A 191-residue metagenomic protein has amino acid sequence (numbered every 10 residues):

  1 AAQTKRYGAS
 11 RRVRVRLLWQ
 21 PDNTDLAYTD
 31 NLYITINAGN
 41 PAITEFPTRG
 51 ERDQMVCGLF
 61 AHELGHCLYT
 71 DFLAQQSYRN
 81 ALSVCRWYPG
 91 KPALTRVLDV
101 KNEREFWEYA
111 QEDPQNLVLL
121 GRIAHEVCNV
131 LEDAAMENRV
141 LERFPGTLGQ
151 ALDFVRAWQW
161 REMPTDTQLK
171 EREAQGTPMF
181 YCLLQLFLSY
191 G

Functional and structural regions predicted by a protein language model:
A1-G191: Short, functionally important secondary-structure microenvironments
